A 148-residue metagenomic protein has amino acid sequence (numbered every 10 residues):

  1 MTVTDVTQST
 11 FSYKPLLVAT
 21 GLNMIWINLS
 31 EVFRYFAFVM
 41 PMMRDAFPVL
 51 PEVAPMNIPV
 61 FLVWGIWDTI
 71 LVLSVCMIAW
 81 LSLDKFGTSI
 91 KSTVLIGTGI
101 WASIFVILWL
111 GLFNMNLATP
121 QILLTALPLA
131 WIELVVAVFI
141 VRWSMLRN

Functional and structural regions predicted by a protein language model:
M1-N148: Juxtamembrane/disordered regions of integral membrane proteins
